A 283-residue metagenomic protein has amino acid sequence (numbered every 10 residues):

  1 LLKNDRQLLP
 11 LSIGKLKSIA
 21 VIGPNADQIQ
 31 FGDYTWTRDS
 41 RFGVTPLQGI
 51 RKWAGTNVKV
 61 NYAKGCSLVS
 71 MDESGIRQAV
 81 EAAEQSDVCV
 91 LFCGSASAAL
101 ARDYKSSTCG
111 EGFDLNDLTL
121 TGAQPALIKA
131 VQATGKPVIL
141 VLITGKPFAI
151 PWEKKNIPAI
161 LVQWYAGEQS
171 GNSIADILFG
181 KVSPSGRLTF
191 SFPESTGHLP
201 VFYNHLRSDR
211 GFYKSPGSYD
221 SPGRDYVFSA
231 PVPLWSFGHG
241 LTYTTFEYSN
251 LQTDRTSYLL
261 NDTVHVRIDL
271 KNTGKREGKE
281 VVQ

Functional and structural regions predicted by a protein language model:
L1-Q283: C-terminal non-catalytic regions of proteins with extracellular/luminal or membrane-system context
